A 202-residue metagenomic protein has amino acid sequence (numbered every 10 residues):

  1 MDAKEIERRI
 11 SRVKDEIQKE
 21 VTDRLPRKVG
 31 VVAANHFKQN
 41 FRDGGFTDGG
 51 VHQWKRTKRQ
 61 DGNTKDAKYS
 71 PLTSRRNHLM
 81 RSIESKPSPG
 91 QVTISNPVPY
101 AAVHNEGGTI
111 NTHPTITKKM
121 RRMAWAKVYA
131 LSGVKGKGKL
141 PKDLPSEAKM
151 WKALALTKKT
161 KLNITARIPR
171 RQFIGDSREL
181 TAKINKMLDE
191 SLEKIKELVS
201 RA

Functional and structural regions predicted by a protein language model:
M1-A202: Short, Lys/Arg-rich flexible segments
